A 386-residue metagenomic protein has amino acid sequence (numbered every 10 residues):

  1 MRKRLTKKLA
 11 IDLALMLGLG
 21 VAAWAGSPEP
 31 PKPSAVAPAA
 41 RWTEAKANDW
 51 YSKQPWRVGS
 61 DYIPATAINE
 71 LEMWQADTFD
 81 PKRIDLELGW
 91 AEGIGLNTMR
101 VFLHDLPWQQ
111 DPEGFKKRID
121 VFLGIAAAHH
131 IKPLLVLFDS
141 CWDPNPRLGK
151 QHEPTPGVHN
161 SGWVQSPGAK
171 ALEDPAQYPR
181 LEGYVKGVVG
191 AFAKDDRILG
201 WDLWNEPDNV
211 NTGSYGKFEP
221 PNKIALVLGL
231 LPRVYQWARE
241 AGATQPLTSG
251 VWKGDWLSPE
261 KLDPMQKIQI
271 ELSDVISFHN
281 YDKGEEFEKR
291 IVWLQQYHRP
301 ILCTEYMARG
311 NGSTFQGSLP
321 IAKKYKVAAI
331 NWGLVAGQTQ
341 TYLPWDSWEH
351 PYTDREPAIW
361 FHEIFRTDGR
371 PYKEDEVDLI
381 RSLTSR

Functional and structural regions predicted by a protein language model:
R2-L13: Bacterial N-terminal signal peptides that target proteins for export
D12-A22: Bacterial N-terminal signal peptides
G20-A35: Bacterial Sec-dependent signal peptides at the C-terminal "C-region" and cleavage site
V36-S273, H279, G284-E286, Y297 (+6 more regions): Active-site mouth of glycoside hydrolases
R290: Conserved catalytic-core segment of NTP-binding enzymes
N331-G333: Replace "adjacent to P-loop NTPase cores in ATP/GTP-dependent enzymes" with "adjacent to NTP-binding cores
R381-R386: Catalytic domains of carbohydrate-active enzymes that cleave complex glycans
